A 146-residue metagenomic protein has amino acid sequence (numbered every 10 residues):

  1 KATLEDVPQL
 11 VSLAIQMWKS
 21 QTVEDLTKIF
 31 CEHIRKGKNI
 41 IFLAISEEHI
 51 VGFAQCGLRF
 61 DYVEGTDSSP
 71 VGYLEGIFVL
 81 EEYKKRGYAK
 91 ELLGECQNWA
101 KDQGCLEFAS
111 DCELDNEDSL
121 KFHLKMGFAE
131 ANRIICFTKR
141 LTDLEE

Functional and structural regions predicted by a protein language model:
K1-L10: A short beta-loop-alpha structural element at the N-terminal edge of CoA-dependent acyl/N-acetyltransferase catalytic
V11-D25, Y62: Helix-loop element at the rim of GNAT/NAT acetyltransferase active sites that forms part of the acceptor-substrate
T22-L43, Q55: Active-site rim helix/loop that mediates acceptor-substrate recognition in acyltransferases
L43, H49-L58, Y73, F78: Conserved beta-strand in the GNAT
S46-G52, Y88, D118: Glycine-rich acetyl-CoA-binding "A-motif" of GNAT/NAT acetyltransferases
V79, K85-N98, K121-K125: Conserved acetyl-CoA-binding loop-helix of GNAT-fold acetyltransferases
L93, A100-C112: Conserved GNAT acetyl-CoA-binding A-motif
A109-S119, T138: Conserved beta-strand-loop-alpha-helix junction that forms the acyl-donor binding cleft
